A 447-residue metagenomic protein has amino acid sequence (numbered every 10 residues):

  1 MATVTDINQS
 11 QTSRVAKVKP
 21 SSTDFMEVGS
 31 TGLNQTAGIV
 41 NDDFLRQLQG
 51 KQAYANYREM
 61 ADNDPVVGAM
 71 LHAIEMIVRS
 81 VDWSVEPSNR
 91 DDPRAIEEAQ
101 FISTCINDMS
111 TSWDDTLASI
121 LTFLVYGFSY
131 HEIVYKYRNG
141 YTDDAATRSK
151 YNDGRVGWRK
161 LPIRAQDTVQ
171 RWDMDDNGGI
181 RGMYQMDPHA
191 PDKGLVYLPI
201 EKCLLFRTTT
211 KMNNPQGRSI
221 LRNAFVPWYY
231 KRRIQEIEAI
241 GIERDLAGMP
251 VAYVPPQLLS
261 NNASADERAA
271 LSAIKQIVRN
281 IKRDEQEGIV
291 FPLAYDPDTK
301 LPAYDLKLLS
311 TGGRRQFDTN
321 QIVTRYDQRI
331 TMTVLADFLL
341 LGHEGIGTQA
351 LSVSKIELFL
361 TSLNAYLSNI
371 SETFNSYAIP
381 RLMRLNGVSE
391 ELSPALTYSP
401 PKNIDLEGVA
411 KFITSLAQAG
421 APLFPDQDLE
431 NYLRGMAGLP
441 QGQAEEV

Functional and structural regions predicted by a protein language model:
M1-V28, A269-L308, V388-V447: C-terminal anchoring/interaction modules
A2-G68, H72, M76, S88 (+3 more regions): Structured, contiguous alpha/beta core segments that scaffold functional sites
M76-V81, R244-P255, K300-T311, F338-L339 (+3 more regions): Short acidic (Asp/Glu) and glycine-rich catalytic loops that position anionic groups and cofactors
R90, K136-R138, A294, T311 (+2 more regions): An acidic- and aromatic-residue-enriched active-site/binding cleft used to recognize and process polar
D91, A95, K307: Cation-handling catalytic/transport regions enriched in His/Asp/Glu
A252-Y253, F291-L293, T333, G342-H343: Short His-Asn-centered micro-motif
S264-R268, G313-Q321: Ordered, soluble secondary-structure elements with a strong preference for glycine-centered loop motifs and nearby
F317-V447: C-terminal helix-loop subdomains that flank or include functional centers
